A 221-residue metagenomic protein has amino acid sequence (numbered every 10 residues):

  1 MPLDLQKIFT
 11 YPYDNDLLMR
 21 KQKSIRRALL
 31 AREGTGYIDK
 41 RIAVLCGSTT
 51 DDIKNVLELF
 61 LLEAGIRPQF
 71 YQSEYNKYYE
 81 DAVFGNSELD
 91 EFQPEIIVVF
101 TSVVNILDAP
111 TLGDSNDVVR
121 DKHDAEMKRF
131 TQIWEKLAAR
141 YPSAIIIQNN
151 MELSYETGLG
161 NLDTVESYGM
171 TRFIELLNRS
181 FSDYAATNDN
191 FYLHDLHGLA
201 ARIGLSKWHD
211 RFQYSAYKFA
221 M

Functional and structural regions predicted by a protein language model:
M1, T10, D14-L17, L45 (+3 more regions): Non-membrane alpha-helical secondary structure
P2-D4, L30-D39, V56-E58, E63-S73 (+1 more regions): Alpha-helical cap/lid subdomain in secreted, periplasmic, or secretory-pathway luminal O-acyl-processing enzymes
P2-G36: Short N-terminal or domain-adjacent regulatory/targeting segments
P12-D14, N76-Y79: Compositionally biased, intrinsically disordered low-complexity regions enriched in proline and serine
D39-N55: Catalytic nucleophile-elbow at a beta strand-turn-alpha helix junction centered on a G-D-S/GDSL motif, marking
